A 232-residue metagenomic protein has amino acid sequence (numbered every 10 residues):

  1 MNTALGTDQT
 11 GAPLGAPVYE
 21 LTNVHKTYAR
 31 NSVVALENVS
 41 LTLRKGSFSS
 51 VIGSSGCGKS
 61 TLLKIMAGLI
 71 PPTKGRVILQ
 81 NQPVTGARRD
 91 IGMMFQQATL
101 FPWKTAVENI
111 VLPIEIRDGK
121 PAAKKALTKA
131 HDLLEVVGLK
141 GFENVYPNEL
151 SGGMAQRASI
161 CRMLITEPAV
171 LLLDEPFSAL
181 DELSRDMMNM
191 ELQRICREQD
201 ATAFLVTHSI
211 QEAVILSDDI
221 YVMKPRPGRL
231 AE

Functional and structural regions predicted by a protein language model:
I52-S54: The feature captures the beta-strand-to-loop junction immediately N-terminal to the Walker
A67: Helix-to-loop junction immediately C-terminal to a conserved catalytic motif
G75-A87: Conserved ABC transporter NBD signature motif
V107-R117, L127: Short helical segment in ABC ATPase nucleotide-binding domains corresponding to the A-loop/adjacent helical element
A122-F142, R194: Conserved ABC ATPase "signature" region
Y146-L150, M154: Conserved ABC ATPase signature
I165-A169: A short, proline-enriched helix->beta-strand linker immediately N-terminal to the Walker B motif in ABC-type P-loop
